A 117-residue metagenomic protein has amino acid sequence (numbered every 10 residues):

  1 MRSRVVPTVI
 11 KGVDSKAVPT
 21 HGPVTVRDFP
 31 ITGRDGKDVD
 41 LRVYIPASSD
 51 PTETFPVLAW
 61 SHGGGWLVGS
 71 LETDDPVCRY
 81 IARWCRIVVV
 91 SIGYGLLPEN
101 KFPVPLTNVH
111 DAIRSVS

Functional and structural regions predicted by a protein language model:
M1-P46: A glycine/proline-hinged amphipathic helix-loop "lid/cap" segment that gates access to hydrophobic ligand pockets
R27-F29, A59, V90: Hydrophobic/aromatic beta-strand patches that form the interior of the parallel beta-sheet core in alpha/beta enzyme
L41, E53-G65: Short beta-strand element of the alpha/beta-hydrolase
A47, G93-L97: Short beta-to-alpha linker loops that shape the active-site pocket of alpha/beta-hydrolase fold enzymes
E53, L71-T73, N100-V104: Alpha-helix boundary/capping segments in eukaryotic regulatory proteins
W60-V68, E72-T73, V89, S115: Serine-hydrolase catalytic-loop signature spanning alpha/beta hydrolases and amidase-signature enzymes
L71-I92, T107-D111: Short amphipathic alpha-helix adjacent to the substrate-entry channel of hydrolases
N100-S117: Alpha/beta-hydrolase active-site loop
